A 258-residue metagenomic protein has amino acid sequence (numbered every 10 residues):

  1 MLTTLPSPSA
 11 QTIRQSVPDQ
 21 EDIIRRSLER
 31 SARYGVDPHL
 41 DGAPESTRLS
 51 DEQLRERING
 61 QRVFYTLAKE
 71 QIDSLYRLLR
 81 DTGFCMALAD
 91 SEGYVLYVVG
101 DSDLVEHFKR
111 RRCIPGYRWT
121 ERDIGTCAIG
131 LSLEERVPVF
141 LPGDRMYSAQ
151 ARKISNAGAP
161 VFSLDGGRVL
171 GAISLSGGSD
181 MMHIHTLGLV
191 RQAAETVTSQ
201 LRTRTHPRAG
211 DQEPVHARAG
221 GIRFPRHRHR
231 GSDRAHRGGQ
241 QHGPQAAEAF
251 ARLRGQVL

Functional and structural regions predicted by a protein language model:
M1-R122, G130-F140, K153, L170-S232: Intrinsically disordered, low-complexity terminal regulatory regions
G100, D233, R237-Q245: PAS/LOV sensory domain surfaces, especially short acidic/polar patches at coil-to-helix junctions
F108, H242-R254: PAS/PAS-like sensory domain cap-loop motif
I129-G130, L253-L258: Terminal output helix/cap of sensory domains in signal transduction proteins
P142-A151: Membrane-proximal, non-catalytic sensory/regulatory domains of signal-transducing membrane proteins
A151-P160: A short beta-strand signature within small-molecule sensing/ligand-binding domains used in signal transduction
V161-I173: Short hydrophobic/glycine-rich mini-motifs in sensory/regulatory modules that couple input to downstream signaling
